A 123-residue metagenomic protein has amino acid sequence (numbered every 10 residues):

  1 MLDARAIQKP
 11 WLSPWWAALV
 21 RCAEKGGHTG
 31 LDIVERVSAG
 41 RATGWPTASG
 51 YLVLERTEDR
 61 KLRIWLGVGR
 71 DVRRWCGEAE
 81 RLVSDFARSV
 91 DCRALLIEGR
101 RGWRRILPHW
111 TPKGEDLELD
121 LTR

Functional and structural regions predicted by a protein language model:
M1, T122-R123: Short intrinsically disordered terminal tails
M1-H28: Short amphipathic alpha-helix that is part of the acyltransferase structural core
L2-I7, L52, W110-P112: Generic structural motif
R21-A42: Active-site rim helix/loop that mediates acceptor-substrate recognition in acyltransferases
S38-R74: Conserved donor-binding loop and adjoining core beta-sheet/short helix segment in diverse acyl/aminoacyl transferases
T43, H109-G114: Short secondary-structure junctions
D59-H109: Acyl-donor binding region in acyl/amide transferases
E98, P112-T122: Conserved catalytic-core motifs of GNAT/GCN5-like acyltransferases
